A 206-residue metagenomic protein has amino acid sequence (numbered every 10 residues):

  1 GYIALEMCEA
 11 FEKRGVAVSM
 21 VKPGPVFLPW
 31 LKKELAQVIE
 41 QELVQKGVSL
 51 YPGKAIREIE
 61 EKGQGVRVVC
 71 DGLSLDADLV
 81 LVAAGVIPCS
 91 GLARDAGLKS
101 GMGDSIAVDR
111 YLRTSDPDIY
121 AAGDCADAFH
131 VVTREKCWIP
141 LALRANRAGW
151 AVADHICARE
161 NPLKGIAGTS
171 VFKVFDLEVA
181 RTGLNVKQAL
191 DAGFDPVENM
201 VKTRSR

Functional and structural regions predicted by a protein language model:
G1-A4, G72, G123: Conserved phosphate-binding and hydrolysis motifs of nucleotide-dependent enzymes
Y2-E58, L141-A145, P162-V186: Rossmann-like dinucleotide-binding cores of NAD(P)H-dependent redox enzymes
K13-V16, V44-S49, L98, D127 (+2 more regions): Generic secondary-structure signature for well-ordered alpha-helical cores
R14-V108: A Rossmann-like FAD-binding core segment of flavoenzymes
S49-Y51, Y120, V197-N199: General small-molecule cofactor/ligand-binding pocket signal
R67, S74-D154: FAD-site-proximal beta/loop scaffold in flavoenzymes
C125-R206: Mid-to-C-terminal Rossmann-like scaffold of FAD/NAD(P)H-dependent oxidoreductases
